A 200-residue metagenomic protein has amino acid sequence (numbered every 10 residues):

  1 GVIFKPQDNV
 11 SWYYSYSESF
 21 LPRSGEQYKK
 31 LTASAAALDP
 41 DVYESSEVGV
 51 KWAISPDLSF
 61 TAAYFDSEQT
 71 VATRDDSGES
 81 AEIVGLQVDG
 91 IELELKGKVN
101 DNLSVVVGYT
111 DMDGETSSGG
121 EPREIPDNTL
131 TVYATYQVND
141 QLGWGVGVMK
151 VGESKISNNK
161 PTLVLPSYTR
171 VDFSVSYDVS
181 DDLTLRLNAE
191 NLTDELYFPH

Functional and structural regions predicted by a protein language model:
V2, S34, E44-V48, D89-L93 (+2 more regions): Hydrophobic, lipid-facing positions within transmembrane beta-strands of outer-membrane proteins
D8-V10, P56-L58, D101-L103, N128-L130 (+3 more regions): Outer-envelope beta-barrel architecture signal
S11-L21, D39-T110, N188-E190, L196: Membrane-embedded beta-barrel scaffold of Gram-negative outer-membrane proteins
R23-G25, S59-T61, V71-T73, G143-V146 (+2 more regions): Extended hydrophobic-aromatic, low-complexity segments
S24-A33, V71-E79, M112-R123, K155-T162 (+1 more regions): Outer-membrane beta-barrel translocator domains and adjoining extracellular loop/strand segments of Gram-negative
A36, N159-L165, V171-S176: Short, glycine/charged-rich beta-strand-loop motifs at protein surfaces that mediate ligand recognition and catalysis
A63-E68, A81-N159, T193: Gram-negative outer-membrane beta-barrel transporters
K150-S157, S176-H200: C-terminal beta-signal and adjacent terminal beta-strands/loops of Gram-negative outer-membrane beta-barrel proteins
